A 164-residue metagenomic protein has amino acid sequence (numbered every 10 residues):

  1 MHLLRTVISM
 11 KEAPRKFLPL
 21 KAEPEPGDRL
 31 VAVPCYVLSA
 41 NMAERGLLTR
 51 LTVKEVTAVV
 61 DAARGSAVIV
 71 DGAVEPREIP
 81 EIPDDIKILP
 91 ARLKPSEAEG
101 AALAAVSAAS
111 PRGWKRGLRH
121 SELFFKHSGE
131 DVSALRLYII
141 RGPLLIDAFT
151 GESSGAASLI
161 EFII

Functional and structural regions predicted by a protein language model:
M1-G142, S158-I164: Charged, low-complexity helical/coil segments in non-catalytic cytosolic or luminal regions
D147-A148: Short, acidic, Ser/Thr-enriched surface-loop or helix-capping motifs
E152-S153: Hydrophobic "anchor" residues
